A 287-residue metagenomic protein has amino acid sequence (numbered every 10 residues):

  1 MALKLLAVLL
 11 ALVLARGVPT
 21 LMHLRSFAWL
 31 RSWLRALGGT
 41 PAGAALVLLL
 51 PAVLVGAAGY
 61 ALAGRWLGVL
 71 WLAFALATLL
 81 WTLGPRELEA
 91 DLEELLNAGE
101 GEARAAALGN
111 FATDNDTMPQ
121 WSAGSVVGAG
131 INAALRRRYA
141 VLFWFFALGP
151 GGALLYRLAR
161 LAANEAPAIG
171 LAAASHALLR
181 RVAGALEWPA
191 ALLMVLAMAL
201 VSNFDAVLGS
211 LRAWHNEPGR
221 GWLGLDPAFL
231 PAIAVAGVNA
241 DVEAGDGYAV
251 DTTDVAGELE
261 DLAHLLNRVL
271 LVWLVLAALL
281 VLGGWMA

Functional and structural regions predicted by a protein language model:
M1-A287: Hydrophobic N-terminal alpha-helices or hydrophobic patches in metabolic proteins across all domains of life
